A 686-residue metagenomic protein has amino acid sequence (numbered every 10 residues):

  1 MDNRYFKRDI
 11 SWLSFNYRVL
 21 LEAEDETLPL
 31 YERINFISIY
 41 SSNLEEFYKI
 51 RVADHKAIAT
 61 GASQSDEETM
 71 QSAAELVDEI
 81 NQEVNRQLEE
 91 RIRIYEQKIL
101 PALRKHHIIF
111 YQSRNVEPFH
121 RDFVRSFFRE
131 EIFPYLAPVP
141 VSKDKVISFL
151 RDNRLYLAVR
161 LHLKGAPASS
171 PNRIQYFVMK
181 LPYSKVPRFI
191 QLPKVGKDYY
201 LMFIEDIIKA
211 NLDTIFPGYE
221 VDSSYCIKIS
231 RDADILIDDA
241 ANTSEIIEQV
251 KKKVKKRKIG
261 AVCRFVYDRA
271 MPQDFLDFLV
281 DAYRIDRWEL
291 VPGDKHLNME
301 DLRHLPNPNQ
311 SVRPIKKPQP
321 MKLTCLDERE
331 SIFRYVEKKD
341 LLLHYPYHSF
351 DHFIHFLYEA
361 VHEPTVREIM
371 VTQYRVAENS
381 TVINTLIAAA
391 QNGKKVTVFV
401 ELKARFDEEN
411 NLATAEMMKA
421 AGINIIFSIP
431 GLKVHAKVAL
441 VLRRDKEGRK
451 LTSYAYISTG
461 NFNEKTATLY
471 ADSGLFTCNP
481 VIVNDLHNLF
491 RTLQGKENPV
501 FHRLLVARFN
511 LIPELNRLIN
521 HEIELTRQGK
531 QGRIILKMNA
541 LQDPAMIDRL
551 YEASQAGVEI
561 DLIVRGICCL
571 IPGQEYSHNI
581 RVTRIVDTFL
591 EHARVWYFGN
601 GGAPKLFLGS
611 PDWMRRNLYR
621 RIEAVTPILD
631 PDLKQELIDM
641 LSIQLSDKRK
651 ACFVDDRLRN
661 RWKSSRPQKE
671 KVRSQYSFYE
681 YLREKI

Functional and structural regions predicted by a protein language model:
M1-I534, E552, A556, C568-I686: N-terminal localization/anchoring segments of enzymes in phospholipid and broader phosphate metabolism
D274, P544-A545: Short alpha-helical
M546, L550-E552: Polyanion-binding catalytic cores of nucleic-acid enzymes and NTP/SAM-utilizing transferases
E559-I563: Hydrophobic alpha/beta core scaffold segments
